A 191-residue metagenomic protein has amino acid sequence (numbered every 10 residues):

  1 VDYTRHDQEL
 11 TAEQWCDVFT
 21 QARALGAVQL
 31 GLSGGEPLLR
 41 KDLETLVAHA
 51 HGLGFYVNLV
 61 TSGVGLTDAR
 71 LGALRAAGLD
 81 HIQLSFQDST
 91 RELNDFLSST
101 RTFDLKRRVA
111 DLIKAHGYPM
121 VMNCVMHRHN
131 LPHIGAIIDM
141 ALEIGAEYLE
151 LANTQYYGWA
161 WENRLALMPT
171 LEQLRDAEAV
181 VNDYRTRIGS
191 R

Functional and structural regions predicted by a protein language model:
V1-A77, H81, P169: Conserved alpha-helical substructure of the radical SAM core
L10, Y56, A76-A77, S85-Q87 (+1 more regions): Radical SAM enzyme [4Fe-4S]-AdoMet core and its adjacent flexible, acidic and glycine-rich loops/tails across
